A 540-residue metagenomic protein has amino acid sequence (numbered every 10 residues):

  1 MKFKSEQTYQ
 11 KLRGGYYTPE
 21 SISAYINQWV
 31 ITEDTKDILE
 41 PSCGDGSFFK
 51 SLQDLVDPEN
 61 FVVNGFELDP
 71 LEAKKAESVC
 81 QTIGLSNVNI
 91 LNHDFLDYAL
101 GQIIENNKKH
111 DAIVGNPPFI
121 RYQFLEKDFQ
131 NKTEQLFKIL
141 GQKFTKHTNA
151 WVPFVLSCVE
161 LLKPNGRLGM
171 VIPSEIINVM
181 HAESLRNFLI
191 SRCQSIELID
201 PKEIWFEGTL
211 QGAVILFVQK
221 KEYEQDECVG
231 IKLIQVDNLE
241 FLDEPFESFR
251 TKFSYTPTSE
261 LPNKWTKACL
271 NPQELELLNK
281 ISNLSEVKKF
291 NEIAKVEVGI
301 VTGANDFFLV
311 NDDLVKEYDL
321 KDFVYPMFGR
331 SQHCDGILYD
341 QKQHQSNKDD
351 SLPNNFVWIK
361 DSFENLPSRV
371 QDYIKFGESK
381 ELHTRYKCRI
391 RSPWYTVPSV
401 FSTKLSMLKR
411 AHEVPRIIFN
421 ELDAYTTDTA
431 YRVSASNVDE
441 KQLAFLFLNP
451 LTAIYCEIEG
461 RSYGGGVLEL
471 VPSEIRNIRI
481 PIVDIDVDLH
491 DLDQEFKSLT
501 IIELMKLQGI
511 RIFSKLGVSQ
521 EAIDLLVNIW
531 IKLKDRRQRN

Functional and structural regions predicted by a protein language model:
F3-Q7, K11-L12, Y16-Y25, S42-L52 (+4 more regions): Signature of N6-adenine DNA methyltransferases within the class I
P19, E126, P173, R476-V487: Short, proline-centered helix/strand-breaking motifs
Q28-E33: Glycine-rich helix-loop-beta junction characteristic of Rossmann-like nucleotide cofactor-binding loops
T35-S42: Conserved class I S-adenosyl-L-methionine
K36, D111, K404: Conserved acidic residues
V56, C80: Conserved hydrophobic residues forming the short capping helix/wall of the S-adenosyl-L-methionine
L261-T266, E274-F308, R369, I482-N540: Non-catalytic DNA-recognition/assembly elements of restriction-modification systems
E274-D486: Polybasic, glycine- and aromatic-enriched phosphate-binding surface used to engage nucleic acids
